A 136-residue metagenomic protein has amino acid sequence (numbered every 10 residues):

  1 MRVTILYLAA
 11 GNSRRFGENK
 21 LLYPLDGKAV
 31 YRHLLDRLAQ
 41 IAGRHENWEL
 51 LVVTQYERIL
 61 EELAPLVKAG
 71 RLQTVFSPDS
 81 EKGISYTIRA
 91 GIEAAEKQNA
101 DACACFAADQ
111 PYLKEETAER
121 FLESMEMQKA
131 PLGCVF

Functional and structural regions predicted by a protein language model:
R2-A108, Y112-F136: Nucleotide and nucleotide-moiety/phosphate-recognizing core
